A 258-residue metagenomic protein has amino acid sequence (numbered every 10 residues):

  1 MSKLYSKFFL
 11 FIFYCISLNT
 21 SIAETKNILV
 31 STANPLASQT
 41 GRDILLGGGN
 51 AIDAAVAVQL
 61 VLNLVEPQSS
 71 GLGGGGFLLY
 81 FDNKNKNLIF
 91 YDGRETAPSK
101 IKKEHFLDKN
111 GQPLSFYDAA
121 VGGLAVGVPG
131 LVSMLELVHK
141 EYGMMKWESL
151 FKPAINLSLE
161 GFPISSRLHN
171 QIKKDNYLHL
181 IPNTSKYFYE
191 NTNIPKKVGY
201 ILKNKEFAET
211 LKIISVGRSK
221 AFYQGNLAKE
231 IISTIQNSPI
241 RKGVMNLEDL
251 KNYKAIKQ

Functional and structural regions predicted by a protein language model:
L4-S21: Classical Sec-dependent N-terminal signal peptides that target proteins to the secretory pathway
I22-Q39, D43, A51-I52, V56-R218 (+2 more regions): Noncatalytic scaffold domains of N-terminal-nucleophile
